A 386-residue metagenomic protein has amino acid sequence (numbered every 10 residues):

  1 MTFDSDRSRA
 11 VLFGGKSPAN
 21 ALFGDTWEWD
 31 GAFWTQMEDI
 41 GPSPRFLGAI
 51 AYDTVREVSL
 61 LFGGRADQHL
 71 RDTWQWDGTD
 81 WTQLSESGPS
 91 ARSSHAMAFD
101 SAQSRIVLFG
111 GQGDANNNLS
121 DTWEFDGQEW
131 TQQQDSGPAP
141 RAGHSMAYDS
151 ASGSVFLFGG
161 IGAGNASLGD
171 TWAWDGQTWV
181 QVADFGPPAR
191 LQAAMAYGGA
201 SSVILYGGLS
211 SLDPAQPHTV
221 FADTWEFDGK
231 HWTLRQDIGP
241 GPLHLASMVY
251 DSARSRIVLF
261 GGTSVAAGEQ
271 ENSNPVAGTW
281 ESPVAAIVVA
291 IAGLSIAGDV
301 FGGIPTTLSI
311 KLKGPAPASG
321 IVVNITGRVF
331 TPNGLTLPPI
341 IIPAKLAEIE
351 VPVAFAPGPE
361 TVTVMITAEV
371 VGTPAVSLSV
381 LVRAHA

Functional and structural regions predicted by a protein language model:
M1-A286: Kelch-like beta-propeller repeat domains
I287-A386: Short boundary segments that mark the start of a structured unit
